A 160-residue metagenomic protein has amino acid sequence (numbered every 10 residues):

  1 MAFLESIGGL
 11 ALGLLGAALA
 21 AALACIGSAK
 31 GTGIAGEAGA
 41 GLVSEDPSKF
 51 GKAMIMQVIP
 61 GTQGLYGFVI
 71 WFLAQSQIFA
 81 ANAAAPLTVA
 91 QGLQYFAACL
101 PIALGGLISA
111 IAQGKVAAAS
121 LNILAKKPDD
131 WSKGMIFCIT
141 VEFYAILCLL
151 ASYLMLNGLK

Functional and structural regions predicted by a protein language model:
M1-K160: Hydrophobic, small-residue-rich transmembrane alpha-helices and their short perimembrane loops in multi-pass membrane
